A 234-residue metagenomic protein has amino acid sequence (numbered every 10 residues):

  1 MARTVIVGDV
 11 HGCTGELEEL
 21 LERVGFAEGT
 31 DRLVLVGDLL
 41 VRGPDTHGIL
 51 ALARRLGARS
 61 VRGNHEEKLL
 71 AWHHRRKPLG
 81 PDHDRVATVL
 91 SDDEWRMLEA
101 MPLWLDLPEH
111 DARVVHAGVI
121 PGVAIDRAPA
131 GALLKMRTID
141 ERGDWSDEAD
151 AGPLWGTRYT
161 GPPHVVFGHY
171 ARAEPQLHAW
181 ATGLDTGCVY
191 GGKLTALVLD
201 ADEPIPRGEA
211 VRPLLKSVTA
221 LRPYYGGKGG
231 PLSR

Functional and structural regions predicted by a protein language model:
M1-V5, D106-R113, H178: Beta-strand-turn-beta hairpins that frame and shape the catalytic cleft of phosphate-ester-processing enzymes
R3-V7, C13-G80: Core catalytic region of metal-dependent phosphoesterases/phosphodiesterases, especially metallo-beta-lactamase-like
T4-H11, A112-G118, G183-L184: Active-site-proximal beta-strand elements of phosphoester/diester hydrolases
D9, D38, A53, G63-N64 (+5 more regions): Divalent metal-coordination and catalytic microenvironments
H11-G15, V41-G43, E67-L70, P121-G122 (+2 more regions): Active-site environment of divalent metal-dependent phosphoester hydrolases
V24-T30, L107-E109, Y159-G161: Glycine-rich phosphate-binding loop signature in dinucleotide/nucleotide-binding domains
T46-D150: Active-site neighborhood of divalent metal-dependent phosphoester bond hydrolases
I125, A130-R234: Acidic, His/Gly-rich catalytic cores of divalent-metal-dependent hydrolytic chemistry
